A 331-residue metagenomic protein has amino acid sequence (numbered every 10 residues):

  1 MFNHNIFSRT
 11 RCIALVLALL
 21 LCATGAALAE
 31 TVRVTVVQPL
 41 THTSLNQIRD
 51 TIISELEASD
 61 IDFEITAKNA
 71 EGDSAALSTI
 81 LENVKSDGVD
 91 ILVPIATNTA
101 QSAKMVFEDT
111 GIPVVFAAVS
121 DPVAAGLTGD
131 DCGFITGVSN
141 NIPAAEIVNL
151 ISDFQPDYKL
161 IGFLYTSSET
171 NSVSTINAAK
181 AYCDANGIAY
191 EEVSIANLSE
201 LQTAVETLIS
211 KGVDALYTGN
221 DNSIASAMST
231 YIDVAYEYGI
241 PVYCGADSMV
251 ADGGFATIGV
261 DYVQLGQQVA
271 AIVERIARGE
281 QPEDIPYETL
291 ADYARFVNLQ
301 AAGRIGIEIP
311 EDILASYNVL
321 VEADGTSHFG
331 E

Functional and structural regions predicted by a protein language model:
A14-A23: Bacterial N-terminal signal peptides
T31-I53, S59, T66-A75, S168-S172 (+2 more regions): Extracytoplasmic "Venus flytrap"
V34-V37, I52, G137-N186, Y287-A301: An alpha-beta-alpha
T35-V37, K85-T97, V115-A117, I161-L164 (+2 more regions): Periplasmic-binding protein-like
S74-I91, S102-M105, Q202-V213: Short, well-structured alpha-helical segments in soluble
S102, F107-A145, C244-A256: Flexible loop/hinge segments that line or gate small-molecule binding clefts
D121-C132, T136-L160, V260-E280: Hydrophobic alpha-helical segments within soluble ligand-binding/sensing domains
R275-E331: Hinge/cleft segment of the Venus flytrap/periplasmic-binding protein
